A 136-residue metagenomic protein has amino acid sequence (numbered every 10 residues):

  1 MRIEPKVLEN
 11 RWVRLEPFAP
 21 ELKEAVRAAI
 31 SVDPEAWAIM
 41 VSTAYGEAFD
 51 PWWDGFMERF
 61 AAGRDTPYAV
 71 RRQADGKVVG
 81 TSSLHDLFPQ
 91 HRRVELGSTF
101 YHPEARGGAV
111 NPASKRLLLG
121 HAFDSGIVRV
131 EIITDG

Functional and structural regions predicted by a protein language model:
M1-G108, G120-D124, V130: GNAT-family acyltransferases
N111: Glycine-rich acyl-CoA binding loop
I132-G136: Conserved beta-strand-loop-alpha-helix junction that forms the acyl-donor binding cleft
